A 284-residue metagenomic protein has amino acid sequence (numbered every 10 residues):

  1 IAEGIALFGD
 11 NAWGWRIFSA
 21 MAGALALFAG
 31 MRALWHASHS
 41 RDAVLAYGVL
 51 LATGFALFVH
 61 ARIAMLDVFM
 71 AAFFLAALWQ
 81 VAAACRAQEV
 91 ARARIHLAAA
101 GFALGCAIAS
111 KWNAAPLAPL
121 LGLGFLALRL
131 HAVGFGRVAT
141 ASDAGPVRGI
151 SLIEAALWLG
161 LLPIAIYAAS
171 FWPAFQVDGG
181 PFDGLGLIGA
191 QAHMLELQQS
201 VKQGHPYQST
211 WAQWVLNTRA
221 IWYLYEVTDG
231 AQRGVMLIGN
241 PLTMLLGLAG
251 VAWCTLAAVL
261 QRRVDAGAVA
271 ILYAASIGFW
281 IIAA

Functional and structural regions predicted by a protein language model:
W13, I17-S38, A76, Q80 (+1 more regions): Transmembrane-helix motifs of polytopic, lipid-linked glycan transferases
W15, S19, A56-M70, W112-N113: Short acidic/glycine- and proline-prone juxtamembrane loop motifs at membrane-interface regions of multi-pass membrane
M21, L25-T53, A72, Q88-I95: Transmembrane-helix signature of polytopic, membrane-embedded enzymes that assemble or transfer cell-envelope glycans
W35-R41, A77-L97, F125-G136: Membrane-interface transmembrane helices that cradle and orient dolichyl/undecaprenyl
V44-A52, V59, W79, L104 (+2 more regions): Short helix- or helix-capping micro-motifs that position conserved polar/aromatic residues at function-defining sites
G48, I95-K111, I277: Membrane-interface alpha helices of multi-pass inner-membrane proteins
A144-R148, L152-A155, P163-N217: Aromatic-rich transmembrane-lumenal/periplasmic boundary elements in polytopic membrane proteins
V227-R263: Hydrophobic, aromatic-rich transmembrane alpha-helices and their immediate juxtamembrane boundary segments
